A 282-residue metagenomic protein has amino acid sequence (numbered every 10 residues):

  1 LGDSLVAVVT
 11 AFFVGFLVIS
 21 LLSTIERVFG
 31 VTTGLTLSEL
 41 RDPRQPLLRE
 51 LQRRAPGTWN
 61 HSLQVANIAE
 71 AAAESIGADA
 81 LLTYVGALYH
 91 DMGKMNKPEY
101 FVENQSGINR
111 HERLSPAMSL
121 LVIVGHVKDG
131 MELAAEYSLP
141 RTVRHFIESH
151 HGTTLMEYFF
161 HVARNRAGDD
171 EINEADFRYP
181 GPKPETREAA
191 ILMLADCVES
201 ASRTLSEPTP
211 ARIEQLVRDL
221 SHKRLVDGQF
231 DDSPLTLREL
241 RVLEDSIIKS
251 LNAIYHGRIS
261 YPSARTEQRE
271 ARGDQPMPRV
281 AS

Functional and structural regions predicted by a protein language model:
L1-A7, D42-P43, L82-M92, I147-T154 (+3 more regions): A glycine-rich phosphate-binding loop feature that marks nucleotide/adenosyl-phosphate handling sites
L1-W59: Generic detector of multi-pass transmembrane helix bundles and their immediately adjacent loops in polytopic membrane
S4, V9, L17, G57 (+5 more regions): Non-transmembrane, amphipathic alpha-helical segments
T24, T153, D176-K183, S200 (+2 more regions): Regulatory/sensor and coupling segments of signal-transduction and defense proteins
I25-T33, A175-K183, E188-A189, T204 (+1 more regions): Core, soluble structural subunits of large cytosolic macromolecular machines
R41, S62, E99-F101, F159-A163 (+3 more regions): Short coil/turn segments at secondary-structure boundaries
L48-P210, V217, K223-D227: Divalent metal-dependent catalytic cores for phosphoryl transfer on phosphate-bearing substrates
L225-S282: Long, hydrophobic alpha-helical segments that serve as membrane-spanning/inserting helices
